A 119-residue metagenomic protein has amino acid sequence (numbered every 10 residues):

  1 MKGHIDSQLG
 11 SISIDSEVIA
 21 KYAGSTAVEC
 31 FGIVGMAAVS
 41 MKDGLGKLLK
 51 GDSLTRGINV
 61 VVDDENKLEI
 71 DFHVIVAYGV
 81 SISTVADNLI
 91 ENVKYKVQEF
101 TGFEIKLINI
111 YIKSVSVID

Functional and structural regions predicted by a protein language model:
M1-Y78, D87, F103-D119: Contiguous, often N-terminal, cationic amphipathic patches that form binding interfaces
I82-T101, I105: Short, non-transmembrane amphipathic alpha-helical segments
